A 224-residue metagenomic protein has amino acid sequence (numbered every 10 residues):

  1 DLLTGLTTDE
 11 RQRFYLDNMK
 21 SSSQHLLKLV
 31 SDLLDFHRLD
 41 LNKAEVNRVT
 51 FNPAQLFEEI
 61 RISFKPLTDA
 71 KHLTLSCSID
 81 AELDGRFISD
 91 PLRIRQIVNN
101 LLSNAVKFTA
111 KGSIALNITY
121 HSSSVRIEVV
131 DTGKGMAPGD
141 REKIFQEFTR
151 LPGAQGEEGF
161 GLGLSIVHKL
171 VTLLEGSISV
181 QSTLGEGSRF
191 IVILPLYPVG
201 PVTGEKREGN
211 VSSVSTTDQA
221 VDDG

Functional and structural regions predicted by a protein language model:
L3-E10: Short acidic helix/loop segment immediately C-terminal to the autophosphorylated histidine in two-component histidine
S21-L26: Short alpha-helical segment of the dimerization/phosphotransfer core of two-component systems
H37-R48: Helix-loop junction within the histidine kinase core
A105-V106: Short helix-loop "hinge" at the ATP-lid/N-box region of the Bergerat-fold HATPase_c
M136-F148: Short conserved segment of the HATPase_c
G163, V167: Short alpha-helical Gxxx[C/S/T] motif in the catalytic ATP-binding
